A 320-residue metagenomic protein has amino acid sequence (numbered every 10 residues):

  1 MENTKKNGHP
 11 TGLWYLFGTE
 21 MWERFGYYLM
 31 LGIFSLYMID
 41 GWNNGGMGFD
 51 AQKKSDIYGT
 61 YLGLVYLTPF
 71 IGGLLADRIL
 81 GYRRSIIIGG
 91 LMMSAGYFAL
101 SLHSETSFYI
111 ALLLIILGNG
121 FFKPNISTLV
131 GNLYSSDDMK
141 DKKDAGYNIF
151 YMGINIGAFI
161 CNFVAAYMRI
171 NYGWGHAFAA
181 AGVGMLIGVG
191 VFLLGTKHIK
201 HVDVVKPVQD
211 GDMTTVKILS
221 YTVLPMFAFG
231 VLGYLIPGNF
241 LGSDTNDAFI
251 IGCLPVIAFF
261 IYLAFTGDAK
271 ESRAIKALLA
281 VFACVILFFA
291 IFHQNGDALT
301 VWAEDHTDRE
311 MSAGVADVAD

Functional and structural regions predicted by a protein language model:
M1-G12, S136-D137, A166-D320: Intracellular loop-helix junctions on the cytosolic face of multi-pass helical membrane proteins
G32, F70-I71, N155-N171: A gly/Pro-rich, aromatic-decorated transmembrane alpha-helix motif that marks the paired, flexible gating helices
M38-I39, L75-D77, V164-G173: Interfacial helix-cap and linker-helix signal at transmembrane-aqueous boundaries of multi-pass secondary transporters
S55-A76, K123, C161: Central cavity-lining transmembrane alpha-helices of secondary-active solute carriers, predominantly the Major
S85-I86, Y147: Primarily marks hydrophobic transmembrane alpha-helices of the MFS/SLC 12-helix fold
G89-Y109: C-terminal ends and interior cores of transmembrane alpha-helices in multi-pass membrane transporters/permeases
G96, S107-F122, L278, F282: Hydrophobic core of transmembrane alpha-helices in multi-pass small-molecule transporters, especially MFS/SLC-type
F121-D137: Intracellular juxtamembrane helix-capping segments at the cytosolic ends of symmetry-related transmembrane helices
